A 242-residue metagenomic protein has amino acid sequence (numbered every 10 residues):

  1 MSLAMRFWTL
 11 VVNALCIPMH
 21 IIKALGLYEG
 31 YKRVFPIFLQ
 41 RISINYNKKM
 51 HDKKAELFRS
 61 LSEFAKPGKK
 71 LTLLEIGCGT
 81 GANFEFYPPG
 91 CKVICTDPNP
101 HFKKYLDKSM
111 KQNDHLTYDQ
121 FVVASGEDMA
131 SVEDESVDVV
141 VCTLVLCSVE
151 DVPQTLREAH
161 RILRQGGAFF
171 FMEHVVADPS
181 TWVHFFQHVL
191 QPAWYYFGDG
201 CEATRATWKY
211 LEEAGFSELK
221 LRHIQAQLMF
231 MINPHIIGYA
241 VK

Functional and structural regions predicted by a protein language model:
M1-E29: N-terminal auxiliary segments of SAM/dcSAM-dependent transferases
I21-V34, F38-H51, M172-P234: C-terminal alpha-helical "lid/dimerization" subdomain adjacent to the S-adenosyl-L-methionine
N45-T72, A82-F86: Conserved alpha-helix/loop element of class I SAM-dependent methyltransferases that forms part of the SAM/SAH-binding
T72-M129: Class I SAM-dependent methyltransferase SAM/SAH-binding core
E127-V140: A short acidic, Gly/Pro-enriched loop at the edge of an enzyme's catalytic core that lines a small-molecule cofactor
D138-D151: A short SAM/SAH-binding and catalytic strip from SAM-dependent methyltransferases
P153-Q165: A short glycine-rich, Lys/Arg-flanked "PGG" loop and its adjoining helix->strand segment in the class I
H235-K242: C-terminal lobe and adjacent flexible extensions of AdoMet/dcAdoMet transferase-like proteins
